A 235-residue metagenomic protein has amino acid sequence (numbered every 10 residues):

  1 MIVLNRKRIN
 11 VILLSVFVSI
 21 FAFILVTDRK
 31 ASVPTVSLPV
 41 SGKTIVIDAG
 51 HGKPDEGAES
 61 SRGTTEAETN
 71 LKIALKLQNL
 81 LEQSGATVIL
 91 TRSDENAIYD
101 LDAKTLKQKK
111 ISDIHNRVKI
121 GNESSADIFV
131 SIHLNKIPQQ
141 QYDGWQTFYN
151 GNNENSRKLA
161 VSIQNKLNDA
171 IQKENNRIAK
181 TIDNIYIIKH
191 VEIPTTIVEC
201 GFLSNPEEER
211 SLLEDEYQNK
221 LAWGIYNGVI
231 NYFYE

Functional and structural regions predicted by a protein language model:
M1-E235: Catalytic-site microenvironment of enzymes that process N-acetyl-hexosamine-containing cell-wall polysaccharides
